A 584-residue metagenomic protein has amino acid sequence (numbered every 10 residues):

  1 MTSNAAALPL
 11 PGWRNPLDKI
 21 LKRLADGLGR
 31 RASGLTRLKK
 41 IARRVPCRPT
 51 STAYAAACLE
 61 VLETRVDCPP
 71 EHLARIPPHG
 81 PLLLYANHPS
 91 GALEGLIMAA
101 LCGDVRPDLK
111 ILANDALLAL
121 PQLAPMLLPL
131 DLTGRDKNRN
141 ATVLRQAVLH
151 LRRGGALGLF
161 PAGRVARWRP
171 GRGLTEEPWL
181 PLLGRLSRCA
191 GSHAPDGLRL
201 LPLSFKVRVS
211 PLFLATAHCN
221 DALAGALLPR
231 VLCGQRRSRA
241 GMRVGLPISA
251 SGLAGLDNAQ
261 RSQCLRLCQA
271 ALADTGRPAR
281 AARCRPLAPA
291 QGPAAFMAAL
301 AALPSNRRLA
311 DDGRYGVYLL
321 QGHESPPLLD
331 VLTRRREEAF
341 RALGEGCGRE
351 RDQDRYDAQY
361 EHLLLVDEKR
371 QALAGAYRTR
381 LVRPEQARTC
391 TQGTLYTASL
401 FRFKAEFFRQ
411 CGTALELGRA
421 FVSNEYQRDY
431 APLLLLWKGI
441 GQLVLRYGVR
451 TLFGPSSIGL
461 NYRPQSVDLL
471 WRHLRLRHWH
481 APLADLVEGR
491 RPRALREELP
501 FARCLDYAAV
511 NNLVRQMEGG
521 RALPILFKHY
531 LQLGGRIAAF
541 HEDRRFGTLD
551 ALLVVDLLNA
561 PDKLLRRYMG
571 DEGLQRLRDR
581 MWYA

Functional and structural regions predicted by a protein language model:
M1-H88, L93-I97, D104-R106, A124 (+1 more regions): Membrane-anchoring hydrophobic helices of lipid-metabolizing enzymes
P69, H79, L83-Y85, G91-M98 (+5 more regions): Short acidic (Asp/Glu) patches
G103, D108-N140, L144-A147, L151: Conserved nucleotide-cofactor-binding alpha/beta core module
R106-A113, Y360, V366-T394: Carboxylate/His-rich catalytic cores and anion/metal-binding grooves
D108, G155-A156, G163-L256, L460-R475: A cross-family acyltransferase "interaction/gating" segment
R285-H323: Conserved N-terminal entry element of GNAT/NAT acetyltransferase domains
L309-A358, H362, V366, A372-G375: Short amphipathic alpha-helix that is part of the acyltransferase structural core
C347-E350, P384-R536, H541-L549: Acyl-donor binding region in acyl/amide transferases
